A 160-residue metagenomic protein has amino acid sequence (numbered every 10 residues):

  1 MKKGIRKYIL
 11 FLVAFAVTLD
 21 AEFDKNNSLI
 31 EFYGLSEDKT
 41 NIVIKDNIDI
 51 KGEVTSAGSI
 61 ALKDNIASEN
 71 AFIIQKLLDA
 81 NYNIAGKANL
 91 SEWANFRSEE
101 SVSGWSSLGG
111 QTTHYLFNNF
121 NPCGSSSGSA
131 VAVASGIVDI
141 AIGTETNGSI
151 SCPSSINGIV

Functional and structural regions predicted by a protein language model:
K2-A71, N83, N89-N95: Short, well-ordered alpha-helical
L78-V160: Short glycine/serine-rich loop segments
